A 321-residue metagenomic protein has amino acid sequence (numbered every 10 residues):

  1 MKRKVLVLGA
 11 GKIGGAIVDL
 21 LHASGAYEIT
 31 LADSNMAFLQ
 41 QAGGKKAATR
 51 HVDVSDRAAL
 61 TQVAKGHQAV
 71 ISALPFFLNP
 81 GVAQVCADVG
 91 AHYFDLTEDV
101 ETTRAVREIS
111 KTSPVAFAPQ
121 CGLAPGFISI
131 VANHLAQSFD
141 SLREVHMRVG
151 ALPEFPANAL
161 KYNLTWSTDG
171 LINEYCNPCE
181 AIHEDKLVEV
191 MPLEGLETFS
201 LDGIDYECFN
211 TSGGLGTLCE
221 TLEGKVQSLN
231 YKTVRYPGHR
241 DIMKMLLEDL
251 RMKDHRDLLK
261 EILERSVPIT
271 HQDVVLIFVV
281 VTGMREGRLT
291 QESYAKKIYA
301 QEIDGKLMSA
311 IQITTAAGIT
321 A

Functional and structural regions predicted by a protein language model:
V5-G9: Conserved N-terminal Rossmann-fold NAD(P)-binding element of oxidoreductases
I13: Hydrophobic/small residue at the entry helix of a nucleotide-binding pocket
N35-F38: Helix N-cap at the beta1-alpha1 junction of Rossmann-like dinucleotide-binding domains, i.e., the first residues
G43-D56: Rossmann-fold cofactor-recognition segment
D53-G66: Conserved Rossmann-fold cofactor-binding substructure of NAD(P)-dependent oxidoreductases
A69-C86, D99-T102: Beta-loop-alpha module in the N-terminal Rossmann-like domain of NAD(P)-dependent dehydrogenases, especially those
L96-P119: Rossmann-fold NAD(P)-binding glycine/threonine-rich loop
S138-A321: C-terminal catalytic/substrate-binding lobe primarily of soluble NAD(P)-dependent oxidoreductases
